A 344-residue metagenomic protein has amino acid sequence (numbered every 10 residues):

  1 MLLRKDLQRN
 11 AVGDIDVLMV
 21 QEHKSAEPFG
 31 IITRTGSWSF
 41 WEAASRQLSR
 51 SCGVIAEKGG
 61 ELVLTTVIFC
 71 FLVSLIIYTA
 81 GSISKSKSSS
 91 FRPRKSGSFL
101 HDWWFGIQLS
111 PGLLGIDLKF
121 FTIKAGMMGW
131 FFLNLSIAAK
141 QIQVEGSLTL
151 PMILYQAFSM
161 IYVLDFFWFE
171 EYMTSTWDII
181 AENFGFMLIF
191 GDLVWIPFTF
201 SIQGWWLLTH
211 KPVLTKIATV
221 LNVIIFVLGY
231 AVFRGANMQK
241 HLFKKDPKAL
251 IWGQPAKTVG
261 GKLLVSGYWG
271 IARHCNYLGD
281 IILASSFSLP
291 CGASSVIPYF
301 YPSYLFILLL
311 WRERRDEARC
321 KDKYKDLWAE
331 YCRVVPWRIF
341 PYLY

Functional and structural regions predicted by a protein language model:
M1-S266, G279-Y344: Membrane-anchoring alpha-helices and their flanking helix-loop junctions
Y268-G270, H274-Y277: Glycine-rich acyl-CoA binding loop
